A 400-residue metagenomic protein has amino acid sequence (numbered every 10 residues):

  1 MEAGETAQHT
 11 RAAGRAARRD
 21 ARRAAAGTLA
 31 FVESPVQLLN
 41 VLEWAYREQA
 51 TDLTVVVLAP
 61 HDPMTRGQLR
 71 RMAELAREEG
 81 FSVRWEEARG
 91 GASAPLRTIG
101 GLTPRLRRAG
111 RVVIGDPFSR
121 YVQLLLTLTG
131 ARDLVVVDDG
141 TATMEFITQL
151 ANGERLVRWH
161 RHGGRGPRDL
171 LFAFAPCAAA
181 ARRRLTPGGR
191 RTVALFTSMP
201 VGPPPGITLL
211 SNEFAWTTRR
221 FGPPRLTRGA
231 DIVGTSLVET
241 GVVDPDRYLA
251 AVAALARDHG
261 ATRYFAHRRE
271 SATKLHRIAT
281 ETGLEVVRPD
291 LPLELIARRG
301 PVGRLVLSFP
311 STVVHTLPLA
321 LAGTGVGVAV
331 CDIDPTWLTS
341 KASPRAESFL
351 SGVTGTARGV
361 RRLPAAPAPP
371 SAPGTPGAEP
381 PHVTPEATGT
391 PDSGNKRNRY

Functional and structural regions predicted by a protein language model:
M1-T28, S348-Y400: Actinobacteria-biased recognition of intrinsically disordered, low-complexity terminal regions
T28-L38, V238-V243, L305-F309: Short, glycine-rich nucleotide/cofactor-binding loops
L29-V157, V314: Active-site and donor-binding regions of nucleotide-sugar-utilizing enzymes
D116-P117, V136-T141, R228-V238, V330-I333: Short loop/turn segments at strand-loop or loop-helix junctions that form parts of catalytic or ligand-binding pockets
E145, A151-G234: A nucleotide-sugar donor-handling region in carbohydrate enzymes
A230-E270: Conserved catalytic-core segment of nucleotide-activated headgroup transferases in glycan assembly
A272-H315: Donor nucleotide-activated moiety binding/catalytic core segment of transferases that use nucleotide-activated donors
T316-P367: Catalytic binding pocket for nucleotide-activated donors in carbohydrate/polymer assembly enzymes
